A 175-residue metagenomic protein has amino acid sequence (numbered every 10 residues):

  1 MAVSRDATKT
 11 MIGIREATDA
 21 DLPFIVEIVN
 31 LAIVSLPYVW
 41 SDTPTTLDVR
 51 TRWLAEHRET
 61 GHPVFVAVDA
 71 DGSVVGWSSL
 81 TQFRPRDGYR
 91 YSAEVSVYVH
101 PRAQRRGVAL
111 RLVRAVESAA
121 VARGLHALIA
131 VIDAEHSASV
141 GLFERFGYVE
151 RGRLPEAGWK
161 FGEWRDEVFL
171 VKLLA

Functional and structural regions predicted by a protein language model:
G13-I25: A short beta-loop-alpha structural element at the N-terminal edge of CoA-dependent acyl/N-acetyltransferase catalytic
D19, T43-R102, V113-R114, L173-L174: Acetyl-CoA-dependent GNAT
V26-L54: Conserved GNAT-fold acetyl-CoA-binding loop/helix
S79-Q82, D87, I129-I132, E144 (+1 more regions): Conserved catalytic-core motifs of GNAT/GCN5-like acyltransferases
Q104, A130-V140: Conserved beta-strand-loop-alpha-helix junction that forms the acyl-donor binding cleft
R105-S118, G141-R145: Conserved acetyl-CoA-binding loop-helix of GNAT-fold acetyltransferases
G107-A109, H136, G162: Conserved G/P- and acidic residue-centered "switch" motifs that form tight phosphate/ATP-binding loops in soluble
A120-I132: Conserved GNAT acetyl-CoA-binding A-motif
